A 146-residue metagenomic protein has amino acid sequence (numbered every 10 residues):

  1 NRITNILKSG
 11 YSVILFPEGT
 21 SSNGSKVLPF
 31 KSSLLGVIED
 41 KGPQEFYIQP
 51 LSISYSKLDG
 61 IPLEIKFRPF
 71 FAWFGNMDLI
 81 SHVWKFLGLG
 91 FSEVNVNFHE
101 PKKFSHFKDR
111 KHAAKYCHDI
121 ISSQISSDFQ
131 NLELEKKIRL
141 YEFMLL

Functional and structural regions predicted by a protein language model:
N1-K8, F98: Membrane-interfacial amphipathic helices and adjacent loop/beta segments that form the lipid-substrate binding surface
T4, L35, E39, H118-S122: Generic solvent-exposed, charged/amphipathic alpha-helical segments that serve as macromolecular interface scaffolds
Y11, N23-K108, H112, E135: A cross-family acyltransferase "interaction/gating" segment
K111, Y116-I120, Q124-L146: Cytosolic-facing loops and C-terminal tails of multi-pass membrane proteins
